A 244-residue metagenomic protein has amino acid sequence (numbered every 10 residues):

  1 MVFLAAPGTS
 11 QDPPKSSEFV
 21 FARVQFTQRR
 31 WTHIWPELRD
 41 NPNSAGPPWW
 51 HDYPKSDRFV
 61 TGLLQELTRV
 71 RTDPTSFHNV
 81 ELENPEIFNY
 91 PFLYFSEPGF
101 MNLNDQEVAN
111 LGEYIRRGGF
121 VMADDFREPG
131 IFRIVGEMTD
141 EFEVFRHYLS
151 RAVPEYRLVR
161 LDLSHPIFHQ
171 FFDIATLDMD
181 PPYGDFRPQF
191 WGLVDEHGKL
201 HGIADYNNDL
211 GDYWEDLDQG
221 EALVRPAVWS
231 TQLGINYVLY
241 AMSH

Functional and structural regions predicted by a protein language model:
M1-L4: Bacterial N-terminal signal peptides
S10-F92, P98-G99, D209-L210, D216-H244: Aromatic-Pro/Gly-enriched surface loop or interdomain linker that acts as a lid/target-recognition segment
F21, I87, F92-R133: Short alpha-beta junction capping motif
V24, D124, Y206: Alpha/beta-hydrolase-fold catalytic nucleophile elbow
R29-E37, E128-D216, P226, S230-T231 (+1 more regions): An acidic, glycine-rich "communication" segment
D57, T61, V108, G112 (+3 more regions): Extracytoplasmic/secreted envelope proteins and their assembly/folding machinery, especially bacterial periplasmic
V70-V80, A123-R127, E155-S164: Surface-exposed patches in mature extracellular/periplasmic domains of secreted proteins
T75-L82, N104-N110, D185-Q189: Alpha-helical scaffolding within the catalytic cores of extracellular/periplasmic polymer-degrading hydrolases
